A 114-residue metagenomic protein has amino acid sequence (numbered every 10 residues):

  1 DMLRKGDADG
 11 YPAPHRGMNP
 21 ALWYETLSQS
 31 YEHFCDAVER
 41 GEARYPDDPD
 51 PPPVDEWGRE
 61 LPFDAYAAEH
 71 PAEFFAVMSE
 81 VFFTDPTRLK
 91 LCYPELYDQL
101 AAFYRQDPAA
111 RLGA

Functional and structural regions predicted by a protein language model:
L3-A114: Metalloprotease/metallohydrolase-associated module, dominated by Zn2+-dependent proteases
